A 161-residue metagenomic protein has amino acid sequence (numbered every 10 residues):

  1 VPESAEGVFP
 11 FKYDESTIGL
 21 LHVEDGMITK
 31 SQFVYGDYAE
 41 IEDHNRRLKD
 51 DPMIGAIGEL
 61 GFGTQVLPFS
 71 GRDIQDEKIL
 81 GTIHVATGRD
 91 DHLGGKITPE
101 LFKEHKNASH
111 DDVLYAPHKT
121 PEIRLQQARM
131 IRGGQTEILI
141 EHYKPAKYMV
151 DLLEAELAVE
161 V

Functional and structural regions predicted by a protein language model:
V1-V161: Metal/cofactor-centered catalytic core regions of large enzymes
